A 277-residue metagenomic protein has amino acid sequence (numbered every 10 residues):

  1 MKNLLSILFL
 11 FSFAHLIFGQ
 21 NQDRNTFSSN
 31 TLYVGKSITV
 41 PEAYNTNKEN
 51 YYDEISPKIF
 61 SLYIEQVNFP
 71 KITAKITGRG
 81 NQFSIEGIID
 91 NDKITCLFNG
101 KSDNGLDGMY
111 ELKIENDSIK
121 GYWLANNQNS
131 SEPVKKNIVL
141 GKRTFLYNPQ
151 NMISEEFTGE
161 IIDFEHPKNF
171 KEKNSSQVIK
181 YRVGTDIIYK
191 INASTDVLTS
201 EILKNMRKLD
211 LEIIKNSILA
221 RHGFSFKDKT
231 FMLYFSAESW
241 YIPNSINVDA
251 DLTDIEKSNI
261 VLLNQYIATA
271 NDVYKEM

Functional and structural regions predicted by a protein language model:
M1-N25: Bacterial Sec-dependent N-terminal signal peptides
N21-Y63, K71-R79, F83-E172: Beta-sheet ligand-binding and adhesion/scaffold domains
K48-Y52, I114, Y189-N192, R207-K208 (+1 more regions): Mature, Sec-exported extracytoplasmic domains of Gram-positive
P167-K190: Charged, compositionally biased N-terminal leader segments and the immediate start of the first structured element
I188-S200, P243-I246: Acidic/histidine-rich, surface-exposed loop or edge segments in extracytoplasmic proteins
I202-P243: Amphipathic alpha-helical packing elements
F226, L233-M277: Compact alpha-helical subdomains of small soluble proteins
